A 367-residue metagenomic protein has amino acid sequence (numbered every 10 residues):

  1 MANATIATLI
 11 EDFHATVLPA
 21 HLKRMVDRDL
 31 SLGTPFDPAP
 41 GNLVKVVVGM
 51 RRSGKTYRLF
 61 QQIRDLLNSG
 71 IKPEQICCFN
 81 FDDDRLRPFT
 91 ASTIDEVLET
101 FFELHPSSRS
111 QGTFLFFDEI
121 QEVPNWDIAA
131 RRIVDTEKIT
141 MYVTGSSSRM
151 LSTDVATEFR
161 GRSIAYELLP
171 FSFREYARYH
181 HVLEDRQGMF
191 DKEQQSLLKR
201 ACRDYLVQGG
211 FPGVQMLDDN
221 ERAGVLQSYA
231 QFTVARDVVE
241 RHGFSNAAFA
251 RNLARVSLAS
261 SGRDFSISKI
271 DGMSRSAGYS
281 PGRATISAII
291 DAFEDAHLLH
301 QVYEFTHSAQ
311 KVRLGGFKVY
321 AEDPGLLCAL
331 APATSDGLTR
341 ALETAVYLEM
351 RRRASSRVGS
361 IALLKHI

Functional and structural regions predicted by a protein language model:
M1-F36: N-terminal pre-Walker A segment at the start of P-loop NTPase domains
A2-T8, D154-R263: Interdomain motor-coupling "hinge/lid" segment immediately C-terminal to the ATP-binding subdomain of NTP-driven enzymes
V47: Hydrophobic anchor at the beta1->P-loop junction of P-loop NTPases
G54: Conserved glycine(s) of the Walker
R58: Hydrophobic positions on the alpha1 helix immediately C-terminal to the Walker A/P-loop
Q75, D219-I367: Accessory nucleic acid-recognition modules appended to NTPase machines
C77-S110: Short glycine-rich substrate-engagement loop in P-loop NTPases that contacts/grips substrate
F116, T140-S146, E167: Structural recognition of the conserved hydrophobic beta-strand(s) that form the central parallel beta-sheet of P-loop
